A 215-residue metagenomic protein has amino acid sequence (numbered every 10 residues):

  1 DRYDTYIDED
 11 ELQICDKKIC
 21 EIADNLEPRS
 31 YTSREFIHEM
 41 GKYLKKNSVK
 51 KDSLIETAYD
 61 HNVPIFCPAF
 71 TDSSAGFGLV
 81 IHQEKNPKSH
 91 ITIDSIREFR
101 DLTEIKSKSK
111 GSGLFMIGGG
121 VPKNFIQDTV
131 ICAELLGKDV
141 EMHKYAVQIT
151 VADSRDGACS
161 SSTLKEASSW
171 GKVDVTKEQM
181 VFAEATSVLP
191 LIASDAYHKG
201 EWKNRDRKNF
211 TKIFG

Functional and structural regions predicted by a protein language model:
D1, N86-I93, E166-K172: A polyampholytic, Gly/Pro-enriched intrinsically disordered region
D1-A75: Ligand-binding beta-strand-loop-alpha-helix segment within the catalytic cores of soluble metabolic enzymes
T5-D8, D24-P28, K45, Y59-V63 (+3 more regions): Generic secondary-structure signature for well-ordered alpha-helical cores
I14-K17, Y31, E35, V49 (+5 more regions): Conserved active-site and cofactor/substrate-binding residues in soluble primary-metabolism enzymes
I37-M40, I81-I91: Short, basic, glycine/proline-bearing loop/turn elements
F66-F70, P87-C159: Glycine-rich anion-binding loop/nest that anchors nucleotide
G76-G78, G157-A158: Short, charged, surface-exposed secondary-structure boundary motifs
G111, V121, L135-G215: C-terminal functional extensions of proteins
